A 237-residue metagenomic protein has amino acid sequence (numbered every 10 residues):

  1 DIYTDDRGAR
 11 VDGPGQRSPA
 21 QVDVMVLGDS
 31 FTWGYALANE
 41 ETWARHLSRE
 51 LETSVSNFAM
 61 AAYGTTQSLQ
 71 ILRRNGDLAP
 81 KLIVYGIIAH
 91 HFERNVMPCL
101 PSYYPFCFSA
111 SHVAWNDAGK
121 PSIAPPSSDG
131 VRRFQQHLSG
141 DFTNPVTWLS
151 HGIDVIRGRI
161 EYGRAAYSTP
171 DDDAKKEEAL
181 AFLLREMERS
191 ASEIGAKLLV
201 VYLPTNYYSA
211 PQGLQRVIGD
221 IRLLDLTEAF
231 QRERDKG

Functional and structural regions predicted by a protein language model:
D1-E50, H151, E228-R234: Membrane/wall-proximal cationic-aromatic binding patches
D1-V24, L78-K81, R94-M97, P101-S102 (+3 more regions): N-terminal secretory targeting modules
V22, G34-E41, A62, T66 (+1 more regions): Soluble non-cytosolic domains of exported or imported proteins
D23-L27, S56, I83: Conserved beta-strand elements of the Class I
W43-T53, E186, S190, I194: A short, Lys/Arg-enriched amphipathic alpha-helix followed by its capping loop at the start of a domain
S48-E50, S54-Q70: A conserved hydrophobic secondary-structure block that centers on an alpha-helix together with its immediately flanking
Q70-A79: Short, well-structured alpha-helical segments in soluble
I88-I221, L226-G237: Serine-dependent acyl-ester chemistry module
